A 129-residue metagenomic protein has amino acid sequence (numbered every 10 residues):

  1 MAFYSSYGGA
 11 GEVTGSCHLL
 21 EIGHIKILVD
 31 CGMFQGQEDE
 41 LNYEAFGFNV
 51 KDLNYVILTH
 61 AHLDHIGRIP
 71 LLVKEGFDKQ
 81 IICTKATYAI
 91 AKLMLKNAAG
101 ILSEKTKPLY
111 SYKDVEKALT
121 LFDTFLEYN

Functional and structural regions predicted by a protein language model:
M1-F3, K26: Extreme N-terminal starter segment of soluble prokaryotic enzymes
G8-A10, N129: Short Gly/Pro-enriched turn/cap motifs at secondary-structure boundaries
A10, I22-L58, H62-K79, C83 (+1 more regions): Pre-active-site segment of Zn-dependent metallo-hydrolases
G15-L20: Short beta-strand scaffold segments in enzyme catalytic cores
A86: Conserved phosphoryl-transfer catalytic core
T120-N129: Short acidic-hydrophobic, aromatic-tinged amphipathic segments that line or gate anion-handling sites
